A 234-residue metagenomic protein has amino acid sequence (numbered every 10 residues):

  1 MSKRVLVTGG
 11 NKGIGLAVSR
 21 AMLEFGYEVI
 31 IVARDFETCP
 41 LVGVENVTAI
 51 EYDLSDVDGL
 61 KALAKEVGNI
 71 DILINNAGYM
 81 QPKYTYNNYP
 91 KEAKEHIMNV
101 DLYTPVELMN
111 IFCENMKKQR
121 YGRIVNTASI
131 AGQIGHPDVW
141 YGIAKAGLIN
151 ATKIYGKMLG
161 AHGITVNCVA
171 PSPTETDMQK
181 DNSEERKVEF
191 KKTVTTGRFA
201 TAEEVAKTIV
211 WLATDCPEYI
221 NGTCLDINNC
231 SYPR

Functional and structural regions predicted by a protein language model:
N11-K12: Conserved glycine-rich cofactor-binding loop
Y79, P90-E107, Y121, V125 (+1 more regions): Catalytic Tyr-X3-Lys loop
Y84-Y86, P90-E95, Q179, F190: Substrate-binding pocket helix/loop in short-chain dehydrogenase/reductase
V100-Q119, G156-K157, T214: Amphipathic alpha-helical dimer-interface segment in Rossmann-like NAD(P)H-dependent oxidoreductases
R123-G147, T152-A161, P173: Catalytic loop of short-chain dehydrogenase/reductase
G160, T165, I220-G222: Short, small/polar-rich loop/turn modules that mediate ligand/substrate recognition or access, typified
K192, N221-R234: Short C-terminal tail/terminal secondary-structure segment of NAD(P)H-dependent dehydrogenase/reductase domains
V194-V205, C216: A conserved structural motif in NAD(P)-dependent oxidoreductases
